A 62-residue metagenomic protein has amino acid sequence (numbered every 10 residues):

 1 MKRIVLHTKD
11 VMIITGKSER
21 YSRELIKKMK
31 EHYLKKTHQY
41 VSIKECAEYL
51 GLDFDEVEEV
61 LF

Functional and structural regions predicted by a protein language model:
M1-R3, E59-F62: Short hydrophobic/aromatic patches at helix-to-coil boundaries
R3-K17: Polyanion-binding surface elements
K17-F54, E58-L61: Major-groove DNA-recognition helix of helix-turn-helix-type DNA-binding domains
